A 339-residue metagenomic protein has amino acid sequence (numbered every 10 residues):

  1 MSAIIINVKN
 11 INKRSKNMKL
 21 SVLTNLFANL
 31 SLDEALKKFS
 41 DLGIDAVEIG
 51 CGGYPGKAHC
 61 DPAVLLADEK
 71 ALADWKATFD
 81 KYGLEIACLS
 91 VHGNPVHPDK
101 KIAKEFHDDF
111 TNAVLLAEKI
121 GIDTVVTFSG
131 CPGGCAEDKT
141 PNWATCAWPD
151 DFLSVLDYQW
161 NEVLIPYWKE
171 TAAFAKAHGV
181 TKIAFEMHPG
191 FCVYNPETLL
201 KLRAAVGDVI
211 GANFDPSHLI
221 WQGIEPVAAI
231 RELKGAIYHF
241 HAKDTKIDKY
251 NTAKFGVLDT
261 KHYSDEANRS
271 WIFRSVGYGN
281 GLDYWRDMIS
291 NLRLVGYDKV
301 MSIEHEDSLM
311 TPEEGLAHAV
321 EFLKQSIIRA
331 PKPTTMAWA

Functional and structural regions predicted by a protein language model:
I4-N17: Short, Lys/Arg-enriched N-terminal segments with co-localized hydrophobic residues within the first ~10-30 amino acids
K19, A46-V47, L89, K119 (+2 more regions): Acidic/histidine-rich catalytic cores of soluble enzymes
V22, F39, V47, F79 (+8 more regions): Conserved, mostly hydrophobic/aromatic
L23-F27, G50-Y54, V91-N94, G130-P132 (+4 more regions): Active-site beta-loop-alpha junctions enriched in small/polar residues
E34, K38, D74, T78-Y82 (+3 more regions): Active-site acidic/histidine proton-transfer and metal-coordination neighborhood in alpha/beta enzyme cores
A35-Y54, G121: Catalytic domains of carbohydrate-active enzymes, especially glycoside hydrolases
G50-D74, P132-A136: Glycine-rich, proline-tolerant flexible connector loops at the mouths of alpha/beta enzymes
P312-K332: C-terminal helical cap(s) of enzyme catalytic domains, especially alpha/beta-barrels
